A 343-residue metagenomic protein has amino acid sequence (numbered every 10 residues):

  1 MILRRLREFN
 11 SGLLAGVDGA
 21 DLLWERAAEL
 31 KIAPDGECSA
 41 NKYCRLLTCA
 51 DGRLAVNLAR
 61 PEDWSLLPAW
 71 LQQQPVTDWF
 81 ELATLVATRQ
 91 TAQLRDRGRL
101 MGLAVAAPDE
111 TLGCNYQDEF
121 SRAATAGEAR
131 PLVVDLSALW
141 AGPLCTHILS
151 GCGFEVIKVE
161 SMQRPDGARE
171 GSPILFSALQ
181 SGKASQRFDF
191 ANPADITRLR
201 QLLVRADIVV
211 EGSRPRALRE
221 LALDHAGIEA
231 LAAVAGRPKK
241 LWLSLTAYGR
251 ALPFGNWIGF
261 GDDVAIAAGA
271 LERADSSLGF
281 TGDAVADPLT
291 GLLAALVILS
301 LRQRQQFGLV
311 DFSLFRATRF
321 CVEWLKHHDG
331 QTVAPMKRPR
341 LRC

Functional and structural regions predicted by a protein language model:
M1-G167, P173-L175, Q180, I196 (+5 more regions): Acyl-CoA thioester-binding alpha/beta core of soluble enzymes
A138, F190, S213-P215, T246-A247 (+1 more regions): Short glycine-/small-residue-rich Rossmann-like dinucleotide-binding loops
P173-A191, I266: N-terminal glycine-rich dinucleotide-binding loop that anchors FAD/FMN and/or NAD(P) in oxidoreductases
D207-A217: Short acidic, glycine-rich surface-loop motifs adjacent to enzyme active sites
R216-D224: Active-site core of PLP-dependent enzymes with the aminotransferase class I/II
W257-A274: Flexible glycine/proline-rich, aromatic-decorated loop/lid segments
